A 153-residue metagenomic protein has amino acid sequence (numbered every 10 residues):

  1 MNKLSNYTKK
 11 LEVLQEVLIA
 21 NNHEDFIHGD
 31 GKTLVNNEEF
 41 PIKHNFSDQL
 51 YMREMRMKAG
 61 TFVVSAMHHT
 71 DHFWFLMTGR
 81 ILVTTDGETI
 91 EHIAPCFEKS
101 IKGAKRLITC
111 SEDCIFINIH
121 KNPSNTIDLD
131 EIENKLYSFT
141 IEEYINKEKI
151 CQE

Functional and structural regions predicted by a protein language model:
M1-E54, D86, E143-E153: A short, N-terminal "cap"/entry segment at the start of jelly-roll beta-barrel domains of the cupin/DSBH fold
Y51-H69: Conserved short histidine dyad/triad with adjacent acidic residue
T61, C96, A104, E112-C114: Surface-exposed loop/turn positions
V63-H68, T85, I108-T109: Short histidine-centered beta-strand/loop micro-motifs that create catalytic or ligand/metal-coordination sites
H68-G87: Glycine- and acidic-residue-biased ligand/ion/polar-headgroup-sensing regions
F73, R80, K105, D113-I115: Structural motif
L82-R106: Short acidic-glycine-tyrosine-enriched beta hairpin
T109-E153: Double-stranded beta-helix
